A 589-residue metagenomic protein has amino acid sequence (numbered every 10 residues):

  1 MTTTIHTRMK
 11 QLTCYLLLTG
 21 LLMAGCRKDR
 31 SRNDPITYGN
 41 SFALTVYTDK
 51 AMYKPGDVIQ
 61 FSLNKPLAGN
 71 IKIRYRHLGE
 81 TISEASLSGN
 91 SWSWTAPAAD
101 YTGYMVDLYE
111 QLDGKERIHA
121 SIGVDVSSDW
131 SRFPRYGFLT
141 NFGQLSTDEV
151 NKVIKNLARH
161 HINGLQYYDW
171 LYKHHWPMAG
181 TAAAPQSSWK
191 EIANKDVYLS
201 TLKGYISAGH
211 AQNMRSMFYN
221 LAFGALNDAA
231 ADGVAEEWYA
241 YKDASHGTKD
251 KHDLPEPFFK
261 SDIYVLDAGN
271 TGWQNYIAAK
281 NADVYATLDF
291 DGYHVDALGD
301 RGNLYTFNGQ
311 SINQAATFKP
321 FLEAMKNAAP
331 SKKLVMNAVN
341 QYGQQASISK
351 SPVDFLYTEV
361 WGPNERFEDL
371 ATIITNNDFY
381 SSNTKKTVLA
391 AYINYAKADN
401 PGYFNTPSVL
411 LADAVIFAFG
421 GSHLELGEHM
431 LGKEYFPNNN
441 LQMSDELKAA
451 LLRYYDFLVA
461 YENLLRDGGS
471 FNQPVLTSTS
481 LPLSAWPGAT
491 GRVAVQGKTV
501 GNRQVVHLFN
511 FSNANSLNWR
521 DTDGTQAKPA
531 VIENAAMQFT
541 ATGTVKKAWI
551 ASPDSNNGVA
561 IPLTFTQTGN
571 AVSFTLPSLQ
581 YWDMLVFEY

Functional and structural regions predicted by a protein language model:
C26-Y167, N510-A514, G524-A530, P577-Y589: Mature N-terminal, pre-catalytic/accessory segment of carbohydrate-active enzymes
S128-T147, F218-L288: Active-site-adjacent "subsite" loops/lids of carbohydrate-active enzymes
F133-T147, A183-L199, F258-N275, N303-A315 (+2 more regions): The substrate-binding groove and active-site-proximal loops of carbohydrate-active enzymes, especially glycoside
G143-R159, W273-T287, V339-S347, T406-D413: Short, acidic/polar
V153-S200, G224-D243, P257-F259, L266-G272 (+1 more regions): Aromatic-lined carbohydrate-binding/catalytic grooves of carbohydrate-active enzymes
G269-F355, W361-T375: Active-site neighborhood of glycoside hydrolase catalytic domains
K385-R466, S512: Aromatic/acidic polysaccharide-binding cleft in carbohydrate-active enzymes
L481-G543, D583: Carbohydrate-binding surface patches
